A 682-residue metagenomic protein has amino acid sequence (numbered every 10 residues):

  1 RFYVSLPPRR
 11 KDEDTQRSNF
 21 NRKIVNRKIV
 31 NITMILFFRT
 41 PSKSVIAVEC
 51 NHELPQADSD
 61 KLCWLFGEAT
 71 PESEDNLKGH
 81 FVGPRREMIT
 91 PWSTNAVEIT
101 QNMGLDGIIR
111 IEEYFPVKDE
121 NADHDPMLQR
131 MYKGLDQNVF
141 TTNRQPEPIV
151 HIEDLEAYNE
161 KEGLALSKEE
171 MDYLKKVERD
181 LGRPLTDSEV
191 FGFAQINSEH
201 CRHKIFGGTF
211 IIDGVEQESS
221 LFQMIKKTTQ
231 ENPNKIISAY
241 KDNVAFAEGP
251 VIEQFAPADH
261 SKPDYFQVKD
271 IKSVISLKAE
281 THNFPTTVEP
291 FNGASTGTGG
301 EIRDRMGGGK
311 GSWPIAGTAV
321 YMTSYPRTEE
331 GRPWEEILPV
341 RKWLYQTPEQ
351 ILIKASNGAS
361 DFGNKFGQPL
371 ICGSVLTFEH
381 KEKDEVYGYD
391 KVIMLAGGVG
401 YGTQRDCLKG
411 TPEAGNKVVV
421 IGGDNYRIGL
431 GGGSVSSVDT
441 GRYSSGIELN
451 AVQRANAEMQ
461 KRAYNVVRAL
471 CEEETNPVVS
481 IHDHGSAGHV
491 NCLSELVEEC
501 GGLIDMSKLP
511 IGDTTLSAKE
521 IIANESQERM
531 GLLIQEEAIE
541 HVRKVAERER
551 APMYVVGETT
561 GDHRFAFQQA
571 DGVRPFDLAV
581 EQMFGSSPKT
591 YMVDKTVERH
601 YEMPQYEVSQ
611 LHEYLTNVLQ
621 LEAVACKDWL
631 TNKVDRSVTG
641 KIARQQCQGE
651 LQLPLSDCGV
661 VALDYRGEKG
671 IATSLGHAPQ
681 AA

Functional and structural regions predicted by a protein language model:
F2-Y3, F20: Aromatic (phenylalanine/tyrosine) cluster motif
V4, E13-T15: Short hydrophobic alpha-helical segments enriched in small aliphatic residues
Q16-T33: Short, Lys/Arg-enriched N-terminal segments with co-localized hydrophobic residues within the first ~10-30 amino acids
N31-T33, P679-A682: Short, intrinsically disordered, charge-balanced linker/junction segments flanking boundaries in proteins
M34-T440, S445-A463, V467-T475, G485-H489 (+7 more regions): Core nucleic-acid recognition elements
V479-H482, G531: Short catalytic-loop micro-motif centered on adjacent basic/acidic residues
C492, V497-K519: Anionic-ligand anchoring segments at beta-strand to alpha-helix junctions in alpha/beta enzyme folds, i.e., glycine
L516-I521, S526-R529: A structural-propensity feature for long, helix-poor, extended segments
